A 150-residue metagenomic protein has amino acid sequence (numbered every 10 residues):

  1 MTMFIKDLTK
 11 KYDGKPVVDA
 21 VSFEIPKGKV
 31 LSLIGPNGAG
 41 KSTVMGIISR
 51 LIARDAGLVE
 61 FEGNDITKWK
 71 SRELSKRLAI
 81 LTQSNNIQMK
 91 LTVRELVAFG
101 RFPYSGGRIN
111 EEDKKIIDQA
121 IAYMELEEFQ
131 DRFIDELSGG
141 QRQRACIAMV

Functional and structural regions predicted by a protein language model:
M3-I5, V18: Conserved structural motif at the start of ABC-family nucleotide-binding domains
K15-P16, R72: Short coil-to-beta microelement around the adenine-binding A-loop and adjacent beta1/P-loop entry of ABC ATPase
I34-P36: The feature captures the beta-strand-to-loop junction immediately N-terminal to the Walker
S49: Helix-to-loop junction immediately C-terminal to a conserved catalytic motif
G57-D65, L74: Conserved ABC transporter NBD signature motif
A98, E111-F129: Conserved ABC ATPase "signature" region
F133-L137, Q141: Conserved ABC ATPase signature
I147: Hydrophobic anchor residue at the start of the ABC signature
